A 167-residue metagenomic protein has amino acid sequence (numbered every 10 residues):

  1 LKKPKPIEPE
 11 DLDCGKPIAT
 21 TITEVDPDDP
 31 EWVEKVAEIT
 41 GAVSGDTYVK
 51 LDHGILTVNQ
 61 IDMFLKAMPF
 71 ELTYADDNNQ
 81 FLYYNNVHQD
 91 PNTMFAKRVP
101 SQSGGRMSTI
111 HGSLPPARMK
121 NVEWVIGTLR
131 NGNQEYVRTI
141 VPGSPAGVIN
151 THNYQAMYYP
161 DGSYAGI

Functional and structural regions predicted by a protein language model:
L1, F81, V87-I167: Sensory/regulatory domains in signal-transduction proteins
L1-L51: Short, low-complexity N-terminal regulatory "tails/caps" that precede and couple sensory modules
P4-A19, E71-V99: Short N-terminal signal/transit or membrane-insertion segments and the immediately adjacent low-complexity/disordered
E8, D26-D29, T57, D90 (+2 more regions): Serine/threonine-rich low-complexity intrinsically disordered regions
P30-A37, A42-S44, M68, H111-P115 (+1 more regions): A broad, low-specificity signal for short, low-complexity segments enriched in glycine/proline and polar/charged
T40-S44, T57-V58, S101, V141: Generic signal for short, ordered secondary-structure residues within or immediately flanking folded domains
D46-V87: Sensory modules in modular signal-transduction proteins
